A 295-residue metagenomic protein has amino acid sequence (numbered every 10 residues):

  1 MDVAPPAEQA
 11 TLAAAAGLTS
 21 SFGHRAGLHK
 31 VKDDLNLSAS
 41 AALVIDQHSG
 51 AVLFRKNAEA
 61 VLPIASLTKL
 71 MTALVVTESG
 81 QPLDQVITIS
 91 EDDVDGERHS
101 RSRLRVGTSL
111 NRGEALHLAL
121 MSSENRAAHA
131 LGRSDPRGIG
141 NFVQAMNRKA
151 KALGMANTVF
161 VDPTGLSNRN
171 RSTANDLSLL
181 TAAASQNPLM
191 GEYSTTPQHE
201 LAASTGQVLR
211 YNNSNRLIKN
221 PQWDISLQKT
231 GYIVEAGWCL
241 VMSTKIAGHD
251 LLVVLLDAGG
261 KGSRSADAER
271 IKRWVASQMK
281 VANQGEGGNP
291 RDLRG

Functional and structural regions predicted by a protein language model:
M1-D2, D292: Polycationic, low-complexity disordered segments in secreted or periplasmic proteins
D2-N175, L179-P188, I246: Active-site-adjacent loops and short helices of periplasmic peptidoglycan-processing enzymes
M155-V159, G165-G295: Domain-terminus/edge residues, biased toward the C-terminal soluble/receptor-binding domains of extracytoplasmic
